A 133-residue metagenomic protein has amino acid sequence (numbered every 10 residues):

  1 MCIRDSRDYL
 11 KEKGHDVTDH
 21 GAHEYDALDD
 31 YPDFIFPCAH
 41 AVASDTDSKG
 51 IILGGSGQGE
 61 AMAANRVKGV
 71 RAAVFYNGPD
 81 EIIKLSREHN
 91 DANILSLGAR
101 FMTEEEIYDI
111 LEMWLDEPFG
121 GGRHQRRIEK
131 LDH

Functional and structural regions predicted by a protein language model:
M1-I3: Short, small-residue-biased leader/transition segments that mark boundaries at the very start of proteins
S6, L10-G14, A64: Hydrophobic alpha-helical packing residues
K11-D16, H40-S44, E88, E112-H124 (+1 more regions): Generic secondary-structure signature for well-ordered alpha-helical cores
D16-L28: A short beta-strand-loop structural module common to alpha/beta enzyme folds
D29-P32, M62-N65, L85, I107: Short, well-ordered secondary-structure micro-motifs
F34-V74: Helix-adjacent hinge/juxtasegments
G78-R126: Short, glycine-/small-residue-rich phosphate/pyrophosphate-handling segment
